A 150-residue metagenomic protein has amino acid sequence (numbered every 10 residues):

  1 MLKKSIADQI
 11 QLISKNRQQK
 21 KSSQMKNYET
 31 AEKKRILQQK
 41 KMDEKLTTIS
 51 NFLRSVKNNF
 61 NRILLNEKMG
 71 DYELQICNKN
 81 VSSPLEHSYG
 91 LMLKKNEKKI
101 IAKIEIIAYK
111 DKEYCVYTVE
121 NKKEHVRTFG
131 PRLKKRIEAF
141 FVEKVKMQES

Functional and structural regions predicted by a protein language model:
M1-K15: Internal, Lys/Arg-enriched amphipathic helical interaction segments that engage polyanionic partners
M1-K4, A31-E32, C77-L85: Charged, low-complexity, helix/coiled-coil-prone segments
I13-K68: Contiguous, amphipathic alpha-helical segments that mediate oligomerization or scaffolding in large protein assemblies
K34, K40-K41, K95, K146-E149: Intrinsic low-complexity, intrinsically disordered segments enriched in polar/basic residues
N59-D111: Amphipathic, interaction-prone secondary-structure segments
Y109-S150: Ampiphathic alpha-helical segments that act as solvent-exposed interaction surfaces
